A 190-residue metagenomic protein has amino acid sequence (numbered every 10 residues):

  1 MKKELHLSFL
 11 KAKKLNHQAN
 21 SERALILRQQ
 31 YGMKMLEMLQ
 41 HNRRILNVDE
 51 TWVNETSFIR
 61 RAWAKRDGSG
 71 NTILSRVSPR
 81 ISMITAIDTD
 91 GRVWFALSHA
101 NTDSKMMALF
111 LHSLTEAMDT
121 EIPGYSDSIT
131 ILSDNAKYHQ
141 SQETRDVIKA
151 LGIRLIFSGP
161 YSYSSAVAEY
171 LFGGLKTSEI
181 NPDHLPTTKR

Functional and structural regions predicted by a protein language model:
M1-E22, R44, E50-V53: Conserved short alpha-helical interface segments
K3-L5, N16, T51-N54, D88-R92 (+3 more regions): Short, solvent-exposed loop/turn segments at secondary-structure junctions
K13, G70-S75, K149-Y170, H184-L185: RNase H-like polynucleotidyl transferase catalytic core
L25-S113: Extended, low-complexity cationic-aromatic segments
N42-R43, S126-I129: Short coil/turn segments at beta-strand junctions that form active-site/ligand-binding loops
A108-D127: Short, basic/hydrophobic alpha-helical segments
S133-N135, Q142, F157-I180, K189: RNase H-like two-metal-ion nuclease catalytic core shared by retroviral integrases and related mobile-element nucleases
